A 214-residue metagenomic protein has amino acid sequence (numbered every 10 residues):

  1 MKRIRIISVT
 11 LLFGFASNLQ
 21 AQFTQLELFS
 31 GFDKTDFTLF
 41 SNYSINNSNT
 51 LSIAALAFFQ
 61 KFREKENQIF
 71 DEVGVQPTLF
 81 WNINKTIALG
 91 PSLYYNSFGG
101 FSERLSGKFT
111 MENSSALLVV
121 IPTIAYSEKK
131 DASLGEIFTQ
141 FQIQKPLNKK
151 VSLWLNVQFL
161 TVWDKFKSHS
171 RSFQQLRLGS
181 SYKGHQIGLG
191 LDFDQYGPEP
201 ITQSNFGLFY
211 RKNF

Functional and structural regions predicted by a protein language model:
M1-T24, F214: Bacterial Sec-dependent N-terminal signal peptides
N18-Q25, N156, L160-V162: Short, charged, low-hydrophobicity "junction" segments
Q20-R63: Short glycine/proline- and aromatic-enriched beta-strand/turn motifs that initiate or cap beta-hairpins
L28-S30, S97, P198: Tandem-repeat/low-complexity and Cys-motif detector
T35, S48, W81, T110-E199 (+1 more regions): Outer-membrane beta-barrel transmembrane domain signature
T38, E72-G74, S102-R104, F138 (+1 more regions): Short, surface-exposed coil-to-beta transition loops
A55-E64, Y94-S97, K129-G135: Short N-terminal secondary-structure initiator segments
K61-S106: Hydrophobic/aromatic-rich structural module bridging two neighboring secondary-structure elements via a short loop
